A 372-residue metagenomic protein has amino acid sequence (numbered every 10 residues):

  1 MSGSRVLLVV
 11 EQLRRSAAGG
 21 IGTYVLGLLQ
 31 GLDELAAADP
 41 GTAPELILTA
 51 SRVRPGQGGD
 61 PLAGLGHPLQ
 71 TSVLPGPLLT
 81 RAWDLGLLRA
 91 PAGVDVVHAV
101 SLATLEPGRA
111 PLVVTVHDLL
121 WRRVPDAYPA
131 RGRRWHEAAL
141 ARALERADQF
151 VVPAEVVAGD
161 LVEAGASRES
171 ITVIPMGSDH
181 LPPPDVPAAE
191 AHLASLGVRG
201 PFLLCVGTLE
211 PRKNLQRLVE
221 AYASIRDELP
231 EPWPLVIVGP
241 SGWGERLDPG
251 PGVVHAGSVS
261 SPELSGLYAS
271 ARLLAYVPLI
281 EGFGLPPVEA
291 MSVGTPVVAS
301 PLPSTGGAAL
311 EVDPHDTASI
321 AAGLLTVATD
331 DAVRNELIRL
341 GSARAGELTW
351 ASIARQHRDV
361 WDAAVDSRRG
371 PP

Functional and structural regions predicted by a protein language model:
M1-P372: Carbohydrate transferase catalytic cores enriched for Leloir-type hexosyltransferases
